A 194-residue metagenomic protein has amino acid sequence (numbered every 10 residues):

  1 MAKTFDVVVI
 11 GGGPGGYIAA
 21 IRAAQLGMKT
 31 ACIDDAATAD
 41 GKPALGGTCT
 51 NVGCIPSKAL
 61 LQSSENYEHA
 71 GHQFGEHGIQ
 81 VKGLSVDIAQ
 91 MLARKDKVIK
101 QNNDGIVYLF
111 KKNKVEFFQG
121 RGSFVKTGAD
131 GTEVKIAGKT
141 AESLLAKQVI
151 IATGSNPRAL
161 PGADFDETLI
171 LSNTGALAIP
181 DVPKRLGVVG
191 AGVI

Functional and structural regions predicted by a protein language model:
A2-F5, I21-M28, C32-V182: Glycine-rich flavin
A2-G15, V182-G192: Beta1/beta-strand and adjacent pyrophosphate-binding region of the FAD-binding site in flavoprotein oxidoreductases
G13-A19, A23: N-terminal glycine-/charge-rich "phosphate-binding" loop or analogous flexible N-terminal tail
I106, V193-I194: Mid-domain beta-loop-alpha active-site segment that forms a flexible, acidic cofactor/metal-binding surface
